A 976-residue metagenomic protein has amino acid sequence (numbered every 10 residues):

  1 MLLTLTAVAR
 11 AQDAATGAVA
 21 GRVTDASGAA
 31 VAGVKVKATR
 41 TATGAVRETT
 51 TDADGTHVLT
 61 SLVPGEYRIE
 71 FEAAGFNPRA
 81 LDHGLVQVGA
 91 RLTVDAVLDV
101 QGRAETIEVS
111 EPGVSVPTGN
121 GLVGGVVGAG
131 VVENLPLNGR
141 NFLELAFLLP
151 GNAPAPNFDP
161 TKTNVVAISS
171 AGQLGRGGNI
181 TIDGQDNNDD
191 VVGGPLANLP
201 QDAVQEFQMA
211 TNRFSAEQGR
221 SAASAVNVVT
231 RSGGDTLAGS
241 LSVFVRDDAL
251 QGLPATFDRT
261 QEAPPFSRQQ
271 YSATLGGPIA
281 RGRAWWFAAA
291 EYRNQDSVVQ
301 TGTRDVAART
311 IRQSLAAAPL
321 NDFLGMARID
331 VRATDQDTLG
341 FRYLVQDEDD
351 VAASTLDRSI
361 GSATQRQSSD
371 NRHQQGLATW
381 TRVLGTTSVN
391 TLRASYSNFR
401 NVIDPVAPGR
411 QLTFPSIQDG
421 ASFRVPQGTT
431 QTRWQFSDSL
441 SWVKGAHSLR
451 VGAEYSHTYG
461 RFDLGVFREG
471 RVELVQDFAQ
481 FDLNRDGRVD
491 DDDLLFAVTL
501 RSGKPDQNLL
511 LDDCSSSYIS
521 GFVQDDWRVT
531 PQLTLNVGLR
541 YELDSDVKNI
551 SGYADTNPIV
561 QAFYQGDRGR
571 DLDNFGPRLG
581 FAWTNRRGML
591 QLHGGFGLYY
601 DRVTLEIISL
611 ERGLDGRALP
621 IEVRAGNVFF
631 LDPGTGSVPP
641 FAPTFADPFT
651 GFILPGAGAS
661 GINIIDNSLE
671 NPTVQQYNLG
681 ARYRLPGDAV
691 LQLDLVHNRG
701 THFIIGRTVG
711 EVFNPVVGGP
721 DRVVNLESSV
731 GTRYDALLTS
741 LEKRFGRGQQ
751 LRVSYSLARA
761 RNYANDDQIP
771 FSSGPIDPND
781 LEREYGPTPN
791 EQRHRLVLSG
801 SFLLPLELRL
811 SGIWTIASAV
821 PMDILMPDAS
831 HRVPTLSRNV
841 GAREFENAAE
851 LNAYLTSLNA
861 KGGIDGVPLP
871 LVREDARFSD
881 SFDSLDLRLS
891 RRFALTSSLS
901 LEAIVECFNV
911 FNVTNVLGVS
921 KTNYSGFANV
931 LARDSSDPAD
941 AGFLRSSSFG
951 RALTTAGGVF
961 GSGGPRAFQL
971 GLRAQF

Functional and structural regions predicted by a protein language model:
L2-G128, D186, P200-D202: Periplasm-facing N-terminal accessory domains of Gram-negative outer-membrane beta-barrel systems
A96, L148-G151, N187, Q201-F244 (+2 more regions): A beta-strand signature from Gram-negative outer-membrane beta-barrel systems, especially the internal plug domain
E133-D189, S221-R231: Extracytoplasmic beta-strand/coil segments of soluble accessory domains associated with Gram-negative outer-membrane
F142, A155, N549-G576, G580-N725 (+7 more regions): Solvent-exposed loop/turn elements at secondary-structure boundaries
A238, P264-D349, S368-Y396, P577: Transmembrane beta-barrel wall of Gram-negative outer-membrane proteins
N321, D335-Q524, V560-A562, P715-V717 (+2 more regions): Replace "related TpsB outer-membrane translocases also match" with "some related outer-membrane beta-barrels such as
P639, P643-F652, S660, E807-S898 (+2 more regions): Extracytoplasmic gating/loop element in the C-terminal half of outer-membrane beta-barrel translocons and assembly
Q692-D823: Gram-negative outer-membrane beta-barrel transporters
